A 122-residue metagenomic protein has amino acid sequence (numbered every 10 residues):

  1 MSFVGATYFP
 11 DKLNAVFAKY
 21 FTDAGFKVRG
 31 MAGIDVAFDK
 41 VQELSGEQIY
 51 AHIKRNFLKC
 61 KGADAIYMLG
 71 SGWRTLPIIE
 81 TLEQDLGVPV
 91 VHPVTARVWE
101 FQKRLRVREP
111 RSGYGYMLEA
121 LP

Functional and structural regions predicted by a protein language model:
M1-P122: Non-catalytic structural scaffold of enzyme domains
